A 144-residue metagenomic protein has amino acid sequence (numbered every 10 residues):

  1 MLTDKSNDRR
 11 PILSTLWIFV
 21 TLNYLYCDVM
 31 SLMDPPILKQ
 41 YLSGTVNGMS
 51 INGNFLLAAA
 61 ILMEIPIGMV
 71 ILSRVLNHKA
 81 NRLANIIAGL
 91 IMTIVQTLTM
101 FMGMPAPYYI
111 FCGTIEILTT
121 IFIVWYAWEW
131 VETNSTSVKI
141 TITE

Functional and structural regions predicted by a protein language model:
M1-N23: Cytosolic juxtamembrane helix and N-cap/initiation of the first transmembrane helix
V20-G53: Hydrophobic transmembrane helix segments
G48-I65: Interfacial helix-start motif at the membrane-water boundary
M63-L83: Juxtamembrane helix-break-helix junctions at the cytosolic face of small multi-pass alpha-helical membrane proteins
V70-S73, Q96-M100, I123, A127: Structural signal for membrane-spanning alpha-helices in multi-pass inner-membrane proteins, emphasizing helix cores
N81, I94-C112: Membrane-helix boundary connector in multi-pass membrane proteins
N85-Q96, C112-I123: Hydrophobic alpha-helical segments of small multi-pass membrane proteins
L118-K139: Membrane-water interface at the C-terminal end of transmembrane alpha helices
